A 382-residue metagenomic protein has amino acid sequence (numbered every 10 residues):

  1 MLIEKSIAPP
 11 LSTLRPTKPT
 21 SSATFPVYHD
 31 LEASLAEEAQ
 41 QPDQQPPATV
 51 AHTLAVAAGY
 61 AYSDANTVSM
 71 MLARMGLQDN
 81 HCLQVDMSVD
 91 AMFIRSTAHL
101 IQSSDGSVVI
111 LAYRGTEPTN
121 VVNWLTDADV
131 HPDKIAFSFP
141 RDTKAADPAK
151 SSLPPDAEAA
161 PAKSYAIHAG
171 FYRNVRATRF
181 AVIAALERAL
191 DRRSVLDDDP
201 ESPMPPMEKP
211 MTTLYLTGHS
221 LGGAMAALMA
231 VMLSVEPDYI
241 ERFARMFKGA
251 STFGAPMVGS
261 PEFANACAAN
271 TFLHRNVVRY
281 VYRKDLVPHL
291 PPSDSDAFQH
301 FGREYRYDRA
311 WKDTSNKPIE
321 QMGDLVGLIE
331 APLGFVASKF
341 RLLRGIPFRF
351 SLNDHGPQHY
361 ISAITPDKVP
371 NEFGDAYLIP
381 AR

Functional and structural regions predicted by a protein language model:
L2-G106, R114: N-terminal low-complexity, Ser/Thr- and acidic-residue-enriched intrinsically disordered segments
L2-Q40, S107-V108, T143, D147-P161 (+3 more regions): Serine hydrolase/lipase
A61, S104-S107, G115-P118, H131 (+3 more regions): Conserved beta-strand elements of beta-rich interaction domains across eukaryotes, especially beta-propellers
S69-M75, T126, S295-F301: Short, polar loop/linker segments at the starts of domains and inter-domain junctions
M92-R141: Short, surface-exposed "cap/lid" segments of acyl-processing enzymes
G218, G222, A226: Gly/Ala-rich beta-loop-alpha elbow adjacent to hydrolase catalytic centers
